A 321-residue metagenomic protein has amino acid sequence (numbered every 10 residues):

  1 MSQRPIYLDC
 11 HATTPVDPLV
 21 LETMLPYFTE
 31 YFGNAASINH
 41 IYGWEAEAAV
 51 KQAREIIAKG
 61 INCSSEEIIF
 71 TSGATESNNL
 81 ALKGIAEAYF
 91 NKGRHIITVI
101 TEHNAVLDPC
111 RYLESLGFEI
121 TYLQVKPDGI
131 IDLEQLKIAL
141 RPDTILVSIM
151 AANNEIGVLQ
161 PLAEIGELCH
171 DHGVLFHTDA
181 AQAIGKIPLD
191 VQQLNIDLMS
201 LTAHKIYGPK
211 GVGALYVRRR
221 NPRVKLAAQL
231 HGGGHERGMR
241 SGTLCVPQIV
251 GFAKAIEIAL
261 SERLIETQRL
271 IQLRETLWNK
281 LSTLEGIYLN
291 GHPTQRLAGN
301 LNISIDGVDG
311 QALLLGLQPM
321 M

Functional and structural regions predicted by a protein language model:
M1-M321: Pyridoxal 5′-phosphate
